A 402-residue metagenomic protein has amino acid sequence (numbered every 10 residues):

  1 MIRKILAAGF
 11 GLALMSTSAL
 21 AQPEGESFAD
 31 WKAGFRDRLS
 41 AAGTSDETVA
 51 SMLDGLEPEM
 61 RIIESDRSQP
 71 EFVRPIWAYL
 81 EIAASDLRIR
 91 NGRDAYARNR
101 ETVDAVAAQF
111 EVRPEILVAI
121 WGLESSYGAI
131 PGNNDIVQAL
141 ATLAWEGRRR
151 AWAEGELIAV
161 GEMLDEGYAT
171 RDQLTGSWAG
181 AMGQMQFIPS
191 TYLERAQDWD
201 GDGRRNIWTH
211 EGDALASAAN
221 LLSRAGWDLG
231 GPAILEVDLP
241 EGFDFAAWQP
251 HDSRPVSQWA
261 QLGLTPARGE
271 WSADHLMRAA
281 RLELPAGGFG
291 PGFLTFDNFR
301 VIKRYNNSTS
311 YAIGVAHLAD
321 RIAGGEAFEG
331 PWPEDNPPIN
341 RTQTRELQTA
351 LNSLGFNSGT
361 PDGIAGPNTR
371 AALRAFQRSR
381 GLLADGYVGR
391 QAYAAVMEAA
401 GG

Functional and structural regions predicted by a protein language model:
M1-K4: Positively charged n-region of N-terminal signal peptides that target proteins for export
A7-T17: Bacterial N-terminal signal peptides
A19-P23: Boundary at the C-terminal end of the N-terminal hydrophobic targeting segment
G25, K32, I63-E64: Intrinsically disordered, serine/threonine/proline
F28-A50, D54: N-terminal secretory signal peptides
T44-R278, G287-F293, F299-G314, L318-R341 (+3 more regions): Catalytic glycan-binding domains that act on GlcNAc-containing polysaccharides
I339-T344, N352-A395: Short acidic, glycine/serine/threonine-rich helix-capping segments at coil-helix boundaries
V396-G402: Intrinsically disordered, low-complexity Ser/Thr-rich linker and spacer segments in cell-wall-related proteins
